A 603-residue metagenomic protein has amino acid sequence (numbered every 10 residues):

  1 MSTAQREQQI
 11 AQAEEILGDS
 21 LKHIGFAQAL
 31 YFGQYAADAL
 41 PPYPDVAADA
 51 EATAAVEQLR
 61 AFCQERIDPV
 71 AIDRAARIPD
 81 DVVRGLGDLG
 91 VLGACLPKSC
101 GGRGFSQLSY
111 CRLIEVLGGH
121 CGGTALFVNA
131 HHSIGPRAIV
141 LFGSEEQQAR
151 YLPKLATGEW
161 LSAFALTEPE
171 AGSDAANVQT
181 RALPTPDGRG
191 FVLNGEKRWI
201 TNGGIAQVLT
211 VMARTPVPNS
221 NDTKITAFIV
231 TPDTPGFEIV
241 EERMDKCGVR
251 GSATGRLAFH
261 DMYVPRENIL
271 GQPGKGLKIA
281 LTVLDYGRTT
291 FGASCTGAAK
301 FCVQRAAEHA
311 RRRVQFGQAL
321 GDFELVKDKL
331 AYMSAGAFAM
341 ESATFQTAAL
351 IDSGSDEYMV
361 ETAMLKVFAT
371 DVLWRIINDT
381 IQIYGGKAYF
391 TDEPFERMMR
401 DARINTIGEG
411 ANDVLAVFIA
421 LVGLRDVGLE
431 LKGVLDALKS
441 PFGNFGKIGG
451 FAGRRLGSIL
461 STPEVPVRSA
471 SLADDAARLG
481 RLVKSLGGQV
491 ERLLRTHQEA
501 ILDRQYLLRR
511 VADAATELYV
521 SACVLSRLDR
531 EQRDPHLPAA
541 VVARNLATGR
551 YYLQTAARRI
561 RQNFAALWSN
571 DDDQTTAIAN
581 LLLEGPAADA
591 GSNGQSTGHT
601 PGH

Functional and structural regions predicted by a protein language model:
M1-N129, R137-L161, S173, S461 (+2 more regions): Amphipathic, small/basic residue-rich leader segments at the start of a protein or domain
S2-G33, T282, K387-L472, W568-H603: Glycine-rich phosphate/cofactor-binding loops in nucleotide/flavin-utilizing enzymes
G122, R198-G204, G287, I404-E409: Glycine-rich phosphate/pyrophosphate-binding beta-alpha loops
T180-P184: A structural signal for short hydrophobic beta-strand segments in well-ordered beta-sheet cores
G190, N194-I239: A short core secondary-structure module
I239-F338, I404-G408, L421-G428, K432 (+1 more regions): Glycine-rich beta->alpha junctions and the first turn(s) of the following alpha-helix
S355-K387, A543-A565: Charged, glycine-rich active-site and insertion segments that engage polyanionic ligands
G449-H603: C-terminal amphipathic alpha-helical interaction region
